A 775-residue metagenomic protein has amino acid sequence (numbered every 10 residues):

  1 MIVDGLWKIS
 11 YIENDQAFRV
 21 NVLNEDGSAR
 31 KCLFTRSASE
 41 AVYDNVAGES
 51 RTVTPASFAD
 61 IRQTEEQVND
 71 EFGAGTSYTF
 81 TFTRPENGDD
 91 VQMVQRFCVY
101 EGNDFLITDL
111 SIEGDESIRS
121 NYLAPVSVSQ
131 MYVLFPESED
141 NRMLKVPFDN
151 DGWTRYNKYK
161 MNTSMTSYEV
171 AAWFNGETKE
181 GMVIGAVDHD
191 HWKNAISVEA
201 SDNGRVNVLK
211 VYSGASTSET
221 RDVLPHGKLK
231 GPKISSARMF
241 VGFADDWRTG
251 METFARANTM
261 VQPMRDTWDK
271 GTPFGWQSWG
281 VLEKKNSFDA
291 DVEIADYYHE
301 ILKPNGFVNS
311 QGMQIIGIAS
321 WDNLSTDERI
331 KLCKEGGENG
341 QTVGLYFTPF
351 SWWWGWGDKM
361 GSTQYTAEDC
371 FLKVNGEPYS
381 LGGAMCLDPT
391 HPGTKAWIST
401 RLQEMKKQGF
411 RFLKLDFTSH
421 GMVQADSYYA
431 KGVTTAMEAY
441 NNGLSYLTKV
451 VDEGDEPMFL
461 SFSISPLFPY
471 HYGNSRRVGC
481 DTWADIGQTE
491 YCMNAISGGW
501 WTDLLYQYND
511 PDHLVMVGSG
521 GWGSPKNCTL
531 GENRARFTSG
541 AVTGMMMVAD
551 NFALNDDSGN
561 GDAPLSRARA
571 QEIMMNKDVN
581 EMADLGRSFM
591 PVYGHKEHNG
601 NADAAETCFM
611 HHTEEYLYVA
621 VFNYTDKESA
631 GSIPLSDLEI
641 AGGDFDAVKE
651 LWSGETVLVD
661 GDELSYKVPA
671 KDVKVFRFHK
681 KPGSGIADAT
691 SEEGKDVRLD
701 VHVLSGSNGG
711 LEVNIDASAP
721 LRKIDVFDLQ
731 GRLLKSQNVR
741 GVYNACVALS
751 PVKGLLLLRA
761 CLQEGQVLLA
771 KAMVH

Functional and structural regions predicted by a protein language model:
M1-T83: Acidic-aromatic substrate-binding/catalytic surfaces of carbohydrate-active enzymes
Y78-E137: Acidic, contiguous internal or C-terminal segments within carbohydrate-active enzymes that form a structured patch used
N162-K270, N527, K667-V668: Beta-strand-rich recognition/accessory modules
G271-A425, A436-A439, Y446-G454, L460: Substrate-binding cleft of carbohydrate-active enzyme catalytic domains
M360-A384, D388-P392, S445-S558: Glycan-recognition surfaces
G540-T543, V548, E597-I640, K671 (+3 more regions): Carbohydrate-binding surface patches
D660-S684, L756: C-terminal beta-strand-rich structural cap/linker in extracellular carbohydrate-active enzymes
T690-H775: C-terminal outer-membrane/trafficking sorting elements
